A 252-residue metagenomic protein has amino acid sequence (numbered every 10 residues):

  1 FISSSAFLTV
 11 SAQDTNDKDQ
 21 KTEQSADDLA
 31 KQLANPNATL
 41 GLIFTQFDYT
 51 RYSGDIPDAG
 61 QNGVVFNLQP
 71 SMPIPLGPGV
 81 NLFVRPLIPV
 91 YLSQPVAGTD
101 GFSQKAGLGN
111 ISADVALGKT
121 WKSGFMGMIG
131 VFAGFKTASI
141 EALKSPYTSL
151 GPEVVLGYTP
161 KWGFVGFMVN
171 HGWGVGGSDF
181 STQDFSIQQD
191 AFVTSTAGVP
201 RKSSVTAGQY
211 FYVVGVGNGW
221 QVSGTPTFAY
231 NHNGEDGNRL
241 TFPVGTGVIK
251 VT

Functional and structural regions predicted by a protein language model:
F1-A6: Bacterial N-terminal signal peptides
V10-A12: Boundary at the C-terminal end of the N-terminal hydrophobic targeting segment
D14-T252: Transmembrane beta-barrel domains of Gram-negative outer membranes and organellar outer membranes
